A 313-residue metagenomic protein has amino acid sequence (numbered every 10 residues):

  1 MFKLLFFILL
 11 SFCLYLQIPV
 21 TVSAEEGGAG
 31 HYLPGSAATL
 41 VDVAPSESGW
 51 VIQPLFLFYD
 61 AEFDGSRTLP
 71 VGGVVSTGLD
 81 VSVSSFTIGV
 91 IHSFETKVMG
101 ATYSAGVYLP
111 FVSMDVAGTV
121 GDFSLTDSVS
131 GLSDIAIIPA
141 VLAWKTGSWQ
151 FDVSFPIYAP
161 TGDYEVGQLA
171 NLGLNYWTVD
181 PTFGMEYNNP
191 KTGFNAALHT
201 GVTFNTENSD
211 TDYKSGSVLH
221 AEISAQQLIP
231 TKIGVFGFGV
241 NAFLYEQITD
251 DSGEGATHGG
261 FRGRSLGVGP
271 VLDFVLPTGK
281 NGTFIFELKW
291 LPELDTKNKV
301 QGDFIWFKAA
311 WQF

Functional and structural regions predicted by a protein language model:
F6-Q17: Bacterial N-terminal signal peptides
E25-E26, V41-G49, A61, F94-S104 (+5 more regions): Short loop/turn motifs that connect adjacent beta-strands in outer-membrane beta-barrel proteins
E25-H31, D60-S85, V120-S128: Surface-exposed strand-loop-strand hairpins of Gram-negative outer-membrane beta-barrel proteins
G28, G65, P70-G73, D210-F313: Outer membrane beta-barrel transmembrane domains
D42, P54, I88-H92, I137-L142 (+7 more regions): Residues on the lipid-exposed face of transmembrane beta-strands in outer-membrane beta-barrel proteins
S48, D80-I88, T126-A136, G173-V179 (+3 more regions): Residues that define the transmembrane beta-barrel architecture of outer-membrane proteins
I52-D60, A105-F111, V153-A159, L198-F204 (+4 more regions): Transmembrane beta-barrel strands of outer-membrane/channel proteins
G78-I138, L142-K145: Long, hydrophobic/aromatic-enriched structural stretches that serve as scaffold segments
